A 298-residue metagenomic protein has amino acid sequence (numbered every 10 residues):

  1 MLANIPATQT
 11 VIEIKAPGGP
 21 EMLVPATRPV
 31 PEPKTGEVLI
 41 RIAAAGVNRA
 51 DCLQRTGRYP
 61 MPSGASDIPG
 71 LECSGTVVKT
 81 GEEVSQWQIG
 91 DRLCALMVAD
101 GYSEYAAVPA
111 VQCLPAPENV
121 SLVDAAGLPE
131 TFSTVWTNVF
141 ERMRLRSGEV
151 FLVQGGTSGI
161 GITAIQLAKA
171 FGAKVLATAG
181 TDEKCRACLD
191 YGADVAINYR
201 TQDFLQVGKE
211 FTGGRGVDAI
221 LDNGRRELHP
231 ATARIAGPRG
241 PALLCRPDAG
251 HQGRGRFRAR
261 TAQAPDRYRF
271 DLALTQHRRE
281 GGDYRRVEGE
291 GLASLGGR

Functional and structural regions predicted by a protein language model:
P29-V47, R58-D100: Glycine-rich beta-strand-centered segment in the early N-terminal region that forms part of a ligand/cofactor-binding
R92, V150, K174, G240-P241 (+1 more regions): Short glycine-centered segments of the SAM/dcSAM-binding site in methyltransferase folds
M97-A110: A structural motif shared across PLP-dependent enzymes of the aminotransferase-like
E118-S121, R144-V150, G214-R215: Short helix-loop-beta connector
A126-Q202: Mid-domain Rossmann-like dinucleotide-binding core that forms the NAD(H)/NADP(H) cofactor-binding site
F204-G214: Short amphipathic alpha-helix with an adjacent loop that forms part of the alpha/beta core around
E227-G297: Glycine-rich phosphate-binding loop and adjacent beta-alpha segment of Rossmann(oid) nucleotide-cofactor-binding
